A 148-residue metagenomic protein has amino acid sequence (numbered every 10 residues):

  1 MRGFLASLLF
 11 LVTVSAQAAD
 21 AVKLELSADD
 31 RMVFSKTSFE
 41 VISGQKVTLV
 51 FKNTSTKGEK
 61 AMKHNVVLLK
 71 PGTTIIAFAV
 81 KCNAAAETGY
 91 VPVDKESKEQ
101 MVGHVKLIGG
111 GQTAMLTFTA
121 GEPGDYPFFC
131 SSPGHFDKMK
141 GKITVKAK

Functional and structural regions predicted by a protein language model:
M1-L9: Positively charged n-region of N-terminal signal peptides that target proteins for export
V14-A19: Sec/Tat signal peptide C-region and signal peptidase I cleavage site
D20, M62, D137-K140: Extracellular and select intracellular beta-sandwich modules with Ser/Thr-enriched, small-residue motifs on
A21-V47, K57: N-terminal edge beta-strand
F51-S55: Asparagine-centered strand-capping/turn motif at beta-strand->loop junctions
V66-I76, F136, V145-K148: Short edge-strand/loop segments of extracellular domains
P71-G103: Aromatic- and Gly/Pro-rich amphipathic surface segment
E99-K148: Extracellular/periplasmic metallocenter environments
